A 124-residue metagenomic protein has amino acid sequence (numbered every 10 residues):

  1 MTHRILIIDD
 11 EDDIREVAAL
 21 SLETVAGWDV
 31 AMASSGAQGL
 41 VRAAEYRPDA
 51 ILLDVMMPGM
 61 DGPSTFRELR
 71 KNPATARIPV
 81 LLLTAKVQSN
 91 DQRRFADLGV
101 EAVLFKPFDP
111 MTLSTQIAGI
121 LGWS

Functional and structural regions predicted by a protein language model:
D12-A31: Two-component/phosphorelay signaling modules centered on CheY-like receiver
M32-A50: Acidic, metal-coordinating helix/loop segments flanking the phosphotransfer/catalytic sites of two-component signaling
D54, T84: Active-site residues of response regulator receiver
M57: Receiver (REC) domain active-site loop signature in two-component systems and cognate sites in sensor histidine kinases
E101: Short, glycine/charged-rich "phosphate-handling" switch motifs in NTP-dependent and phosphotransfer domains
F108-I117: C-terminal output helix
